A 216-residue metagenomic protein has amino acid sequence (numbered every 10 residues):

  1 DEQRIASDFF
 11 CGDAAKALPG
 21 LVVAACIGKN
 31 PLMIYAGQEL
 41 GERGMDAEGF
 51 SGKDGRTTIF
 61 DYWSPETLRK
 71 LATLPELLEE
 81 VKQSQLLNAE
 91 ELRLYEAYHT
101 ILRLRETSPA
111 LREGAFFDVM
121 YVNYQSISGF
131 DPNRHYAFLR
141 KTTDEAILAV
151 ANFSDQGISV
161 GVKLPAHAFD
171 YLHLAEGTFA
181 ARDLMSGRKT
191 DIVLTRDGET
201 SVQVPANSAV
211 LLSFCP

Functional and structural regions predicted by a protein language model:
D1: Active-site neighborhood of divalent metal-dependent phosphoester/pyrophosphate hydrolases
R4-T178: Loop/helix patches that line or flank the sugar-binding groove of alpha-linked glycan CAZymes
I101, A181, N207: A residue-level signal for conserved active-site and pocket-lining positions in enzyme catalytic cores
L139, R182, S213-C215: Residue-level detector of conserved, well-ordered beta-strand and adjacent loop positions that form binding/recognition
E145-A146, G157, G187-I192, V210: Short, surface-exposed beta-strand/loop "edge" segments at domain boundaries and coil↔beta transitions
T178-D197: Solvent-exposed beta-strand/loop surfaces of large extracellular or lumenal domains
I192-P216: C-terminal beta-strand-rich structural cap/linker in extracellular carbohydrate-active enzymes
